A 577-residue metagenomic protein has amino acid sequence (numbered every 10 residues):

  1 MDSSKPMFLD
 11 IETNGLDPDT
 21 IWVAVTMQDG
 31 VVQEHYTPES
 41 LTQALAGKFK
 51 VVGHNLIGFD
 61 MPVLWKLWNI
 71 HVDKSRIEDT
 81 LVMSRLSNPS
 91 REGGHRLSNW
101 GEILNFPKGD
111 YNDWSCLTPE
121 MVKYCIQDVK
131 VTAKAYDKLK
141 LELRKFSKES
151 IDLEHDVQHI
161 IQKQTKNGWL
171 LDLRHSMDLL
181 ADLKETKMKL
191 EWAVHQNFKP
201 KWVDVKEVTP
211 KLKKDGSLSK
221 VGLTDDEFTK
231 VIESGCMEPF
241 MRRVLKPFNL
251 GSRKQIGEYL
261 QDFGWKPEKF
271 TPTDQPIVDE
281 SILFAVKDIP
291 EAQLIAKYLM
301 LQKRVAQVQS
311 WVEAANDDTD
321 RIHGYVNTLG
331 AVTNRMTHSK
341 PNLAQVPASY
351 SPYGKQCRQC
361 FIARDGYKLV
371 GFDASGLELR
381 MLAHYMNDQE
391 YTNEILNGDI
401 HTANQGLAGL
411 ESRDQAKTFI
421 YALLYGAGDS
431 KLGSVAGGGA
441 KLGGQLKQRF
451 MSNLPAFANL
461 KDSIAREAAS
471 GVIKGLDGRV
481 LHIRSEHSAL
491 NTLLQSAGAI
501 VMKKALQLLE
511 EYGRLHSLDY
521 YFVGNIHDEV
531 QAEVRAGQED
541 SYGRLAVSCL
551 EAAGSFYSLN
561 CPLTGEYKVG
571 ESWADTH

Functional and structural regions predicted by a protein language model:
M1-E12, D17, V23, Y111 (+8 more regions): Conserved "right-hand" nucleotidyltransferase catalytic core of DNA-directed polymerases
M1-K5, Q43-L45, Y353-K368, E511-H516: A short acidic-Thr-Gly-centered motif at the start of a beta-strand
D2-F8, G15-E142, G376: Conserved DEDDh/DEDDy metal-dependent 3′-5′ exonuclease domain
D19-V23, G371, E378-A408: Metal-dependent catalytic core segments for phosphate chemistry
I77-L81, F361-L377, L423-G426, L432-G438: Conserved catalytic palm subdomain of right-hand nucleotidyl-transferase polymerases, strongest for RNA-directed enzymes
D182-K213, S217, F450-D462, G537-H577: Polymerase palm active-site segment centered on the conserved acidic dipeptide of motif C
L329-A331, G406-I526, Q531-A536, E566-H577: Conserved catalytic core of nucleic-acid polymerases
M336-D365, L377-L396, V547: Extended active-site and interfacial segments that coordinate phosphate-rich ligands in large catalytic machineries
